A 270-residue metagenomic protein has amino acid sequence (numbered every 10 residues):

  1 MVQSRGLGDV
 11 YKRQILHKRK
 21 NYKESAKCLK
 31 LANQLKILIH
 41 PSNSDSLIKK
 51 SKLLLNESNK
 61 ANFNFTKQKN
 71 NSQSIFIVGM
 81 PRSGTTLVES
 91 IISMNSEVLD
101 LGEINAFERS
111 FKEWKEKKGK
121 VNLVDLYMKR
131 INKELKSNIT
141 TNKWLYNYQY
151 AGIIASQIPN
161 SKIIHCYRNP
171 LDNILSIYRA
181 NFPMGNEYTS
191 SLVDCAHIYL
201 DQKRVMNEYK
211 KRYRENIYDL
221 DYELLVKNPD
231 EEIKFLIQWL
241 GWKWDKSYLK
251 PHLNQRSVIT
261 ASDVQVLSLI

Functional and structural regions predicted by a protein language model:
M1-Y11: Single conserved hydrophobic/aromatic residue that forms the stacking wall/gate of nucleotide- or nucleobase-binding
V2, S72-Q73, N122, L126 (+2 more regions): Short, conserved clusters of charged catalytic residues that mark active-site and nucleotide-handling motifs
S4, N71, N160: Short loop/turn elements that form and flank the Walker-type P-loop nucleotide-binding site in RecA-like NTPase cores
G6, E24-C28, E232: Residue-level detector of well-ordered alpha-helical segments, enriched for hydrophobic/aromatic packing positions
H17, N21-D125, Q255-S257, L267-L269: PAPS-dependent sulfotransferase catalytic core
N95-L101, N105-K117, E134-I270: PAPS-dependent sulfotransferase catalytic domain
D125-K133: Conserved alpha-helical scaffold flanking the Walker A/P-loop in AAA+ ATPase domains
